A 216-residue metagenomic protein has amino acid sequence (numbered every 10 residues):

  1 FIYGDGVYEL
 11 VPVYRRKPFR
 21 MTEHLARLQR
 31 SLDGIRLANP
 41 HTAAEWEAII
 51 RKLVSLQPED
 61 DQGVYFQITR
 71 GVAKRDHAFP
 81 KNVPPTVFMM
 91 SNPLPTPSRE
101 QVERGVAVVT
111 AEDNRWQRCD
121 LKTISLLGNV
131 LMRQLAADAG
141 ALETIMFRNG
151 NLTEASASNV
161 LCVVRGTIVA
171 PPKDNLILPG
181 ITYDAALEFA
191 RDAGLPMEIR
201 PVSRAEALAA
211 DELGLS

Functional and structural regions predicted by a protein language model:
F1-T144, R148-N149, L187-S216: Conserved alpha/beta cores of soluble small-molecule-handling proteins
A48, S158, N175-L176, L208: Extended, low-hydrophobicity, polar/charged segments
T69, A170-P171, T182, S216: Ser/Thr-centric signal marking residues that sit in or immediately flank functional binding/regulatory motifs
T123, L127, K173-I181: A short glycine-/small-residue-rich loop at the edge of a beta-strand within enzyme catalytic domains
F147-K173, P179: Glycine- and Gly-Pro-enriched alpha-helical subdomains that act as flexible, kink-prone "lid/hinge" or packing modules
S156-N159, I177-G194: Catalytic-pocket segment enriched in acidic/His residues
